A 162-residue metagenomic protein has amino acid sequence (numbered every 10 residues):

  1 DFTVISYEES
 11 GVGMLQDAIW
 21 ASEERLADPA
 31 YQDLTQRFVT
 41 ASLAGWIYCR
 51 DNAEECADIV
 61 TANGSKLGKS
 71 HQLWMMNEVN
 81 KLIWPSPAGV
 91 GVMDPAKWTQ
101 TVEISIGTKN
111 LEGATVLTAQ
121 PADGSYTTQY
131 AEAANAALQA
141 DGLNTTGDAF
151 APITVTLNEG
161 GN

Functional and structural regions predicted by a protein language model:
D1, A21-S22, D58: Ligand-binding pocket segment of bilobal, Venus flytrap-like solute-binding proteins
D1-Y7: Ligand-binding "clamshell"
S6, S22, D94, A122-A131: Helix N-cap / beta->alpha transition motif
E8-D17: A structural motif
Q16-Q32: A bilobed periplasmic-binding-protein/Venus flytrap-type ligand-binding module shared by bacterial periplasmic
D28-G113: Secondary-structure end/capping motifs
T99-N162: Conserved C-terminal helix/tail region of periplasmic/extracytoplasmic solute-binding proteins
